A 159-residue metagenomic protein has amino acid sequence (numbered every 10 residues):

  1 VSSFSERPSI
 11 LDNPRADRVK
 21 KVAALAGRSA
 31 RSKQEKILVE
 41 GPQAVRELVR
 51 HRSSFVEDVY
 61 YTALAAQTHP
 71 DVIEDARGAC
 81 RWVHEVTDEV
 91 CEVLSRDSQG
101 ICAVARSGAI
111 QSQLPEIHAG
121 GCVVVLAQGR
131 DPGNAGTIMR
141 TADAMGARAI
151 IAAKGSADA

Functional and structural regions predicted by a protein language model:
V1-Q99: N-terminal positively charged helical leader segments and presequences
R18-K21, R31, R106, R130 (+1 more regions): Basic side chains
Q43, H84-E85, G108-I110, P115-A159: RNA substrate-binding interface of SAM-dependent RNA methyltransferases
Y61-A65, R106, A127-Q128: Structural motif
G100-R106: C-terminal edge-of-domain segments
